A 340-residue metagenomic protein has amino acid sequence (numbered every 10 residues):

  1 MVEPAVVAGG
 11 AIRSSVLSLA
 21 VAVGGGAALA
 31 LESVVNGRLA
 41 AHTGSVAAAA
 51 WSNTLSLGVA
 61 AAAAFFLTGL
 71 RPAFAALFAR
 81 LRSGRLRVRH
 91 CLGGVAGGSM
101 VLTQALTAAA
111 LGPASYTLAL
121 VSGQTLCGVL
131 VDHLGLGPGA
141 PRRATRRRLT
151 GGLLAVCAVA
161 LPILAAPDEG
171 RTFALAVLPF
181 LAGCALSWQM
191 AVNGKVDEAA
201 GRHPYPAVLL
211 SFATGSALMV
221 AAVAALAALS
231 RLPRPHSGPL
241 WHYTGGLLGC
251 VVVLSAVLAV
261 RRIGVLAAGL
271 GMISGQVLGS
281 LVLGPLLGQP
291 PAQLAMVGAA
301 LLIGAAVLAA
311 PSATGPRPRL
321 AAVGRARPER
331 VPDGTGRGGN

Functional and structural regions predicted by a protein language model:
V2-G24, V129-C184, Q293, A299-N340: Juxtamembrane helix-loop boundary signature in multi-pass membrane transporters
L17-V21, V46-L67, R89, L153-L154 (+2 more regions): Hydrophobic alpha-helical transmembrane segments of multi-pass integral membrane proteins, especially transporters
S18-A22, A73-S99, R147, L175-F180 (+1 more regions): Loop-to-transmembrane-helix transition segments
V23, A47-V59, A108-L126, R171-A185 (+2 more regions): Structural signature of hydrophobic alpha-helical transmembrane segments
L31-T43, L102-L111, A119, A191-G201 (+1 more regions): Juxtamembrane C-cap of transmembrane helices in multi-pass membrane transport proteins
V34-S45, A75-L77, T107, I163-T172 (+2 more regions): Membrane-interface helix termini and inter-helical loops of multi-pass transporters
V35, A63-L81, C127-A140, W188-A200 (+2 more regions): C-terminal ends of transmembrane helices
L106-A109, A114-G123, H203-T214, V251-G284: Helix-helix packing/entry segments at the starts of transmembrane helices
